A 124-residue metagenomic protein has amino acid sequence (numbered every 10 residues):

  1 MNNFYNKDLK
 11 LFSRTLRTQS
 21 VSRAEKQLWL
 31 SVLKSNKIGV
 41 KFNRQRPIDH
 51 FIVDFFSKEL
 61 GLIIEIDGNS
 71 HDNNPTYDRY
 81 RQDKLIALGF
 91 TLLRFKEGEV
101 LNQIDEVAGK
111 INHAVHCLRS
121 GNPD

Functional and structural regions predicted by a protein language model:
M1-V40, H116-D124: Solvent-exposed, charged helical/coil patches that constitute nucleic-acid or partner-interaction surfaces
R46-A114: Basic, amphipathic alpha-helical patches used to engage nucleic acids or provide basic targeting signals, exemplified
